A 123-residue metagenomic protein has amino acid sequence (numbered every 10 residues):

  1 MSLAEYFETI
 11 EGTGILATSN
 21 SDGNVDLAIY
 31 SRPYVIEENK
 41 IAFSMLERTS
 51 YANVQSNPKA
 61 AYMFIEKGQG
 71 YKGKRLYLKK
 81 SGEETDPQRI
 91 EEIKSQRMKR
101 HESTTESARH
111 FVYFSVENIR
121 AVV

Functional and structural regions predicted by a protein language model:
M1-V123: Binding-site signature for planar aromatic cofactors or substrates
